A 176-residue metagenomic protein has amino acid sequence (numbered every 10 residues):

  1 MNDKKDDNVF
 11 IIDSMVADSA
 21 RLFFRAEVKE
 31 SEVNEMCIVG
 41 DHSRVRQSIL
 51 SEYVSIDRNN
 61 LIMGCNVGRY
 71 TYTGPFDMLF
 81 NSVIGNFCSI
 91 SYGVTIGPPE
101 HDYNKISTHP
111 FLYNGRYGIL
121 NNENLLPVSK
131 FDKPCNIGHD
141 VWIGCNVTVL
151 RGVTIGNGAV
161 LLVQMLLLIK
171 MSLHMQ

Functional and structural regions predicted by a protein language model:
N2-F10, D18-V153, Q164: Flexible, glycine/small-residue-enriched loop-and-beta-strand segment within the central core of proteins
G156-A159: A generic "structured core" feature
L161-Q176: Cationic, amphipathic, low-complexity alpha-helical segments enriched in hydrophobics plus arginine/proline
